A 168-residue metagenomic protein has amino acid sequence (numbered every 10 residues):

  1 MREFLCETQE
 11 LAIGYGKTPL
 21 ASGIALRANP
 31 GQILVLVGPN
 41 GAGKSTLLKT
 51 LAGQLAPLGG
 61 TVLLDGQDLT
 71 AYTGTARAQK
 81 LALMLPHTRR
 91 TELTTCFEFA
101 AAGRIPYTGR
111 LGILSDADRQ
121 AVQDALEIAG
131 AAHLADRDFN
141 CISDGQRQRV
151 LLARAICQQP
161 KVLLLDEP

Functional and structural regions predicted by a protein language model:
C6, A21-G23: Conserved structural motif at the start of ABC-family nucleotide-binding domains
V37-P39: The feature captures the beta-strand-to-loop junction immediately N-terminal to the Walker
A52: Helix-to-loop junction immediately C-terminal to a conserved catalytic motif
G60-D68: Conserved ABC transporter NBD signature motif
A101, D116-L134, Q159: Conserved ABC ATPase "signature" region
I113, D138-I142, Q146: Conserved ABC ATPase signature
L163-E167: Catalytic Walker B motif of ABC-type/P-loop ATPase nucleotide-binding domains
